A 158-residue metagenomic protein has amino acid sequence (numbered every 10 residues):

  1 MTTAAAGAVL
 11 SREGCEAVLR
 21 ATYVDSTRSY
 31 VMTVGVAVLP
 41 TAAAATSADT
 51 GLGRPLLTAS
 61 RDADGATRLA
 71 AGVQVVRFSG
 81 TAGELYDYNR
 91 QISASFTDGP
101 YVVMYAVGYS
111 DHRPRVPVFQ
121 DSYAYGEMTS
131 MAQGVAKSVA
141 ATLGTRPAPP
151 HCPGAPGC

Functional and structural regions predicted by a protein language model:
M1-S29: Short, compositionally biased low-complexity segments enriched in polar/charged residues
G7-L10, Y23-S26, V36-P40, F96 (+2 more regions): Extracytoplasmic/periplasmic, Sec-exported soluble proteins
V9, G51, S138, T142: Residues that form generic nucleotide/phosphate-binding pockets
V18, Y23, M32-A37, V102-M104 (+1 more regions): Long, contiguous hydrophobic alpha-helical segments, chiefly transmembrane helices and signal peptides
V24-T50, R54: Extracellular-facing segments of soluble proteins and assemblies that are Gly/Ser/Thr-biased and enriched in aromatics
L52-D64: A common structural junction motif
A66-C158: Extracellularly exposed regions in secreted/surface proteins, prominently low-complexity, repeat-rich
